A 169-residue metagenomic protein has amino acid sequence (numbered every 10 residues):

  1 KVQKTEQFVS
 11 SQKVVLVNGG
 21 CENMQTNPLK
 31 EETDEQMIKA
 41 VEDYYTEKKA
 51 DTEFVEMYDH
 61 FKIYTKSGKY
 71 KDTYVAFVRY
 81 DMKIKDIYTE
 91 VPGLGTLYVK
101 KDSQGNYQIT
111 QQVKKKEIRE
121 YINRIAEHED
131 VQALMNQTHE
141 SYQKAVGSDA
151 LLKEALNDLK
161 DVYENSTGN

Functional and structural regions predicted by a protein language model:
V2-N169: Mature, Sec-exported extracytoplasmic domains of Gram-positive
